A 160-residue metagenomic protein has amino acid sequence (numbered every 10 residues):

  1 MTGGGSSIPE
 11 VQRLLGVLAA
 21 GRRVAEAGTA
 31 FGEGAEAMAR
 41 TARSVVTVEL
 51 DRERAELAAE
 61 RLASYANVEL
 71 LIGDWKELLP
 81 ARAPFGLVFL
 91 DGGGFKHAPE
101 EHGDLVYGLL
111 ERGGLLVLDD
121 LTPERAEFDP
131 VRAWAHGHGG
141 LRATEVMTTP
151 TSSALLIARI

Functional and structural regions predicted by a protein language model:
G3-E77: SAM cofactor-binding core of SAM-dependent methyltransferases, primarily the Rossmann-like beta-alpha-beta module
V24, T47, F89, V117-L118: Generic enzyme active-site microenvironment
G34, L57, R82, P99 (+1 more regions): Short, function-defining helix-loop hinge/capping sites that tune catalysis or transport
R40-T41, E60-A63, F85-G86, H102-L105 (+1 more regions): Short, glycine/charged-enriched secondary-structure capping and boundary segments
P80-V88: A short acidic, Gly/Pro-enriched loop at the edge of an enzyme's catalytic core that lines a small-molecule cofactor
D91-G94: Switch II (G3) loop of P-loop NTPases
K96-I160: C-terminal substrate-binding/active-site "lid" region of AdoMet-derived donor-dependent transferases
